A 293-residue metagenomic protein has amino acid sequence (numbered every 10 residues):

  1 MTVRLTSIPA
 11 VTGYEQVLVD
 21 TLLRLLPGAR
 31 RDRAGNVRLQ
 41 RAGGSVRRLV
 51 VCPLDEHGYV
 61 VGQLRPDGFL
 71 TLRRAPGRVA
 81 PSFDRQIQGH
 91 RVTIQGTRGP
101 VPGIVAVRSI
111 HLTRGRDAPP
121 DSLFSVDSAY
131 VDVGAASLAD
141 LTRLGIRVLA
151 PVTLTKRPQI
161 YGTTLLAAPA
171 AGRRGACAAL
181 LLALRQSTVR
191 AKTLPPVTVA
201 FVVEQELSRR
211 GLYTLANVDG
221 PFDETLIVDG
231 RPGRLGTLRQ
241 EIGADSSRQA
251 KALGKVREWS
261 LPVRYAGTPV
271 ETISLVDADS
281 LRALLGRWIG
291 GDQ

Functional and structural regions predicted by a protein language model:
M1-Q293: N-terminal hydrophobic/helix-forming segments and targeting peptides
